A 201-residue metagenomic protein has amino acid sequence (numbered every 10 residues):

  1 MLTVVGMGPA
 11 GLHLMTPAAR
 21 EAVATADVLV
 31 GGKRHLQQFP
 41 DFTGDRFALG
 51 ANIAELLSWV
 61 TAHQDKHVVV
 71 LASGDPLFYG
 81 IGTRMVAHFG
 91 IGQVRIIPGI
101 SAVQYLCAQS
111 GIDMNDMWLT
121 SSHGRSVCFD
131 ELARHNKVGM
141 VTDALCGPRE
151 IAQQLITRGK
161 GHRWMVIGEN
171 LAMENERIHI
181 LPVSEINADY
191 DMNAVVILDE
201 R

Functional and structural regions predicted by a protein language model:
M1-R95, Q104, A194, L198-D199: Class I S-adenosyl-L-methionine
L2-V4, P17, H135-R201: A contiguous loop/helix-start segment that scaffolds small-molecule binding in enzyme catalytic cores
P9-A10, R34-L36, A48-L57, I100-A102 (+3 more regions): Short, acidic/turn-prone active-site loops that include or flank metal/cofactor- and phosphate-binding residues
A22-T25, F89, L132-A133, I156-K160: Short, conserved loop/helix-junction motifs that constitute active-site signature segments in enzyme catalytic cores
V30-G32, V70-A72, V94-G99, L119-S121 (+2 more regions): General beta-strand structural signal in soluble alpha/beta enzymes
F42, W59, I81-G82, L106-Q109 (+3 more regions): Short, well-ordered secondary-structure micro-motifs
E55-H63, C128-A133, V183-A188: Short amphipathic alpha-helix with an adjacent loop that forms part of the alpha/beta core around
L77-N136, N187, D191: Class I SAM-dependent methyltransferase SAM-binding "motif I" and its flanking Rossmann-like core
